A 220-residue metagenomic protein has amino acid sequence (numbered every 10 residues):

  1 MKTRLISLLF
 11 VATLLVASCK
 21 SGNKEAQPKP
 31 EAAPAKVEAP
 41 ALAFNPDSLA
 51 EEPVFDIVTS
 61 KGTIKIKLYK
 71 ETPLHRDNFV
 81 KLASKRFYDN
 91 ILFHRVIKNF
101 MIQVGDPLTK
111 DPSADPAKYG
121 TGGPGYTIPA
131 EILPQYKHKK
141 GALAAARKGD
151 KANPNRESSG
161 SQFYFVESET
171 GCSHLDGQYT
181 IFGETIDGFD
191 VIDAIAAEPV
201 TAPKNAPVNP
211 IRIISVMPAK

Functional and structural regions predicted by a protein language model:
M1-P30: Bacterial Sec-dependent N-terminal signal peptides
C19-K220: Cyclophilin-like peptidyl-prolyl cis-trans isomerases
